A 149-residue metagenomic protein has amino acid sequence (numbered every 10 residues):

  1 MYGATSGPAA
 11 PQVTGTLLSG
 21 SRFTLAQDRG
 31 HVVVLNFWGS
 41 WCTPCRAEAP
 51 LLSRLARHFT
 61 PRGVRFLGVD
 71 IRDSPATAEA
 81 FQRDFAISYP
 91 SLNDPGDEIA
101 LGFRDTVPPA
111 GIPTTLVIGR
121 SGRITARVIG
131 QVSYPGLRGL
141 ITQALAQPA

Functional and structural regions predicted by a protein language model:
M1-Q12, A80: N-proximal helix/coil linker or "cap" segments that precede and/or mark the start of modular domains
P8-A10, D28-G30, P61-V64, A76 (+2 more regions): Extracytoplasmic
Q12-V33: A short beta-strand-turn-helix
V34-L35, F66: Hydrophobic beta-strand anchors of alpha/beta hydrolase catalytic cores
N36-C42: Aromatic-flanked redox-active Cys/Sec active sites in thiol-based oxidoreductases, especially the WC-centered
R46-F85, P95-G102: Structural microenvironment flanking redox-active thiols in thiol-disulfide oxidoreductases
A80-S88, P95-A149: Thiol/disulfide oxidoreductase modules built on the thioredoxin-like
